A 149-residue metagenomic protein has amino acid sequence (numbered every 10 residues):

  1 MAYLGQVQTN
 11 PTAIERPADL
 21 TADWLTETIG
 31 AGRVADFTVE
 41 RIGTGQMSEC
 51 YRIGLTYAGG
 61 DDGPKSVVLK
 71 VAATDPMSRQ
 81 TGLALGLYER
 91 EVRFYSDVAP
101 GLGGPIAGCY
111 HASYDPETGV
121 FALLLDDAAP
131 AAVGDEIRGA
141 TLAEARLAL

Functional and structural regions predicted by a protein language model:
M1-T44, T56-P64: Regulatory N- and C-terminal appendages and interdomain linkers associated with kinase/kinase-like NTP transferase
T44-L149: Conserved ATP-binding subdomain of kinase catalytic cores across diverse folds
